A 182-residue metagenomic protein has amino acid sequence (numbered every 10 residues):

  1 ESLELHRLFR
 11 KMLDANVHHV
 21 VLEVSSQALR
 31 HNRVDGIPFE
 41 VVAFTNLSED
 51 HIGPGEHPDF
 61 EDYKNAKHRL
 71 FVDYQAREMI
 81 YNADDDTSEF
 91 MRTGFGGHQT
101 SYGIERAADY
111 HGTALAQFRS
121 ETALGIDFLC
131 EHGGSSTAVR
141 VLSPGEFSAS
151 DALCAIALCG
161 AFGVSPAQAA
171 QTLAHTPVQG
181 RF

Functional and structural regions predicted by a protein language model:
E1-R69, D73, Y81-D86, T93 (+2 more regions): ATP-dependent carboxylate-amine ligase catalytic core
E4, D62, S120, A174-P177: Short secondary-structure boundary/capping elements
M12-L13, H19-I52, E89-A138, Q171 (+1 more regions): Extended acidic/charged loop-beta regions that coordinate divalent cations and stabilize anionic phosphate/carboxylate
R69-L70, M91, L115, L158 (+2 more regions): Short alpha-helical scaffold segments that flank and stabilize functional sites
R77: Glycine-centered, small-residue-biased loops immediately flanking beta-strands in adenine/cofactor-binding cores
F128, H132-F182: Nucleotide phosphate-binding/pyrophosphate-handling subdomain across enzymes that bind or process nucleotide phosphates
